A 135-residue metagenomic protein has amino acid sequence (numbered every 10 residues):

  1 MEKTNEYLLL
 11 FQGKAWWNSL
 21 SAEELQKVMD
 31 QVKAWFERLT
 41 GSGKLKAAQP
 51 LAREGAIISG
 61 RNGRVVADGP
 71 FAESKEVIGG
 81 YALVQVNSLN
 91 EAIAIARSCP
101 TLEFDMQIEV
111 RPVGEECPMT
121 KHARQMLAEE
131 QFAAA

Functional and structural regions predicted by a protein language model:
M1-A135: Conserved, structured core segments of small domains
